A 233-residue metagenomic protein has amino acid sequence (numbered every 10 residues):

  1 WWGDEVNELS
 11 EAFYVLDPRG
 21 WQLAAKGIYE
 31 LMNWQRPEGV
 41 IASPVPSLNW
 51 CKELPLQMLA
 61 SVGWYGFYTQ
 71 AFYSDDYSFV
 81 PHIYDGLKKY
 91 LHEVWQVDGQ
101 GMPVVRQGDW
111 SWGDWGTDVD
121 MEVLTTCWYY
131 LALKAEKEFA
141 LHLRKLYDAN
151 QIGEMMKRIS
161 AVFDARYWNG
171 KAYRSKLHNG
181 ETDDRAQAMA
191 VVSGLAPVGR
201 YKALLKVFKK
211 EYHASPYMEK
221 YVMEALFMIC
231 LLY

Functional and structural regions predicted by a protein language model:
W2-L232: Active-site core of glycosidic bond-cleaving carbohydrate-active enzymes
